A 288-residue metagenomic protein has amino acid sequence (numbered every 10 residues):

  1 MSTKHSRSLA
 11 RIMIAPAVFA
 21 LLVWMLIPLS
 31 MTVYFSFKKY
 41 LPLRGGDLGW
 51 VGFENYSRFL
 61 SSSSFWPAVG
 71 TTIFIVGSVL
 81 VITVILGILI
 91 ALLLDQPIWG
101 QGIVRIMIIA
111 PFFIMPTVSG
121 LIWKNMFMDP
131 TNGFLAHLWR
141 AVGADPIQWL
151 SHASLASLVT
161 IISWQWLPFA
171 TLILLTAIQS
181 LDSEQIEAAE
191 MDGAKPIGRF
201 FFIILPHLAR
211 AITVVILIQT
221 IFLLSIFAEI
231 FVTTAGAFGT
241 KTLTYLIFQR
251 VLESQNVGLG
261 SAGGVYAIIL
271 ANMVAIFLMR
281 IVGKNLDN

Functional and structural regions predicted by a protein language model:
M1-S2: Cytosolic juxtamembrane amphipathic/interface segments immediately preceding and feeding into a transmembrane helix
H5-N288: A structural signal for multi-pass alpha-helical bundles of membrane permease subunits that mediate small-molecule
